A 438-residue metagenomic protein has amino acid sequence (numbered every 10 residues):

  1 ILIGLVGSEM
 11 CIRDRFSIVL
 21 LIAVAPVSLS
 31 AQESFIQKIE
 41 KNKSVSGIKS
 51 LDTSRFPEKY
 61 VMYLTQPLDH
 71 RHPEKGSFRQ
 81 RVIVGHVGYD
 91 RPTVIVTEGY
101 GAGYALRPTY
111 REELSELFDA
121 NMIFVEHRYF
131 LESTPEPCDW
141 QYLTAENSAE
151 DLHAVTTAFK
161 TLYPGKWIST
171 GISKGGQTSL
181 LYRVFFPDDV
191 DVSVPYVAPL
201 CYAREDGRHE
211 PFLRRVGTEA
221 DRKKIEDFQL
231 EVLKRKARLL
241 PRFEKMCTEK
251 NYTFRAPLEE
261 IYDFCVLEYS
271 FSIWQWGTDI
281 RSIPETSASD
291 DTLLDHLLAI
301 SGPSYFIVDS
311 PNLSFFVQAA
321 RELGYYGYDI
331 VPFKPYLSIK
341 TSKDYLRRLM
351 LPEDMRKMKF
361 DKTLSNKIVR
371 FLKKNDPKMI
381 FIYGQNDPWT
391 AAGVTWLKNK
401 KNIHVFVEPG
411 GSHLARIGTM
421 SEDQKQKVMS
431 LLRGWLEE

Functional and structural regions predicted by a protein language model:
I1-D14: Single conserved hydrophobic/aromatic residue that forms the stacking wall/gate of nucleotide- or nucleobase-binding
A31-A120, D423, S430-E438: Catalytic-loop region of hydrolases
S115-E132: Conserved alpha/beta-hydrolase
Y142-T161: Alpha/beta-hydrolase active-site loop
Y163-S173: Alpha/beta-hydrolase fold nucleophile elbow
D189-C247: A catalytic-pocket lid/entrance helix-loop region that shapes and gates access to the active site across common
K245-D361: Alpha/beta-hydrolase fold active-site neighborhood
F381-Y383: Short beta-strand/loop motif that positions the catalytic acidic residue of the alpha/beta-hydrolase fold
